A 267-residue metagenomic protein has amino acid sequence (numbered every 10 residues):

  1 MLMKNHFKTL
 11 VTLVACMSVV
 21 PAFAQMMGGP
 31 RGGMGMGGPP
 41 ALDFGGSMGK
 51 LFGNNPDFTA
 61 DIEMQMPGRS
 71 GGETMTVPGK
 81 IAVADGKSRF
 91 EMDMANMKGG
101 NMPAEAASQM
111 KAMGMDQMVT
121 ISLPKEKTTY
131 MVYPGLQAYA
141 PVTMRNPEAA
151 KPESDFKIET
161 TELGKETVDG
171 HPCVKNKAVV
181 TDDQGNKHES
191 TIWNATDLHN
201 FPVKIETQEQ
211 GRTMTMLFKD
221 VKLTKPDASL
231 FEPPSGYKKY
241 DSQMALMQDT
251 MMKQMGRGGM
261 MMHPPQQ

Functional and structural regions predicted by a protein language model:
L2, Q25-M26: N-terminal acidic, proline/glycine-rich, low-complexity intrinsically disordered segments
L2-V11: Bacterial N-terminal signal peptides that target proteins for export
T12-C16: Hydrophobic helical h-region of N-terminal Sec-dependent signal peptides in bacterial secretory/periplasmic proteins
V20-A24: Sec/Tat signal peptide C-region and signal peptidase I cleavage site
M26-Q267: Extended soluble regions of mature proteins
